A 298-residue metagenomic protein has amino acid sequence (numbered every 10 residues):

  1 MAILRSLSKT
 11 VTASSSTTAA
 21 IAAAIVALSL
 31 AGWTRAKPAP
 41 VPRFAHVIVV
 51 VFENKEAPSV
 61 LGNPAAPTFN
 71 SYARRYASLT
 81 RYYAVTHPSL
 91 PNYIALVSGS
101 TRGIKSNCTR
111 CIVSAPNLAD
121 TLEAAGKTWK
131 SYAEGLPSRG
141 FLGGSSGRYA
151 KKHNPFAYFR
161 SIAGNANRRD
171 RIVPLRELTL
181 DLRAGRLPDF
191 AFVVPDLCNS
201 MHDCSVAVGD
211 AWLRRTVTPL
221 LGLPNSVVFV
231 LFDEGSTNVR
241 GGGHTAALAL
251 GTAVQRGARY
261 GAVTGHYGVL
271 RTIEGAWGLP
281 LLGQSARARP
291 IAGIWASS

Functional and structural regions predicted by a protein language model:
M1-A2, A184: Structural signature of the thiamine diphosphate
I3-W33: Secretory targeting and sorting signals
W33-S298: N-terminal pro-sequences and low-complexity stem/linker regions of secreted or lumenal proteins
